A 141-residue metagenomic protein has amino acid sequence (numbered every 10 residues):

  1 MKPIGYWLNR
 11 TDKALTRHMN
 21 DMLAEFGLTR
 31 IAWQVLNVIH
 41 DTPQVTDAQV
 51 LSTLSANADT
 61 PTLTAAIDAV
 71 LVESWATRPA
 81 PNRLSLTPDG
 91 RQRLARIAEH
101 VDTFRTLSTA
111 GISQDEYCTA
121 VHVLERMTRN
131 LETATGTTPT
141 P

Functional and structural regions predicted by a protein language model:
M1, L54-S55, P81-T87, T140-P141: Membrane-interacting alpha-helical segments
M1-M22: Long, low-complexity, charged/polar intrinsically disordered regions in eukaryotic proteins
P3, W7, I31, V35 (+4 more regions): Residue-level detector of well-ordered alpha-helical segments, enriched for hydrophobic/aromatic packing positions
T11, L15, G90, I97-G111 (+1 more regions): Alpha-helical linker/hinge and terminal dimerization helices associated with HTH transcriptional regulators
T11, T42, T62, R93-R96: A generic short alpha-helical patch detector that favors 3-5-residue windows in or near N-terminal regions
R17-T62, I67, P141: N-terminal helix-turn-helix DNA-binding core of bacterial DNA-binding proteins
V45, D115-P141: C-terminal regulatory/oligomerization modules of transcriptional regulators
D68-H122: Charged, amphipathic alpha-helical coiled-coil/dimerization segments
